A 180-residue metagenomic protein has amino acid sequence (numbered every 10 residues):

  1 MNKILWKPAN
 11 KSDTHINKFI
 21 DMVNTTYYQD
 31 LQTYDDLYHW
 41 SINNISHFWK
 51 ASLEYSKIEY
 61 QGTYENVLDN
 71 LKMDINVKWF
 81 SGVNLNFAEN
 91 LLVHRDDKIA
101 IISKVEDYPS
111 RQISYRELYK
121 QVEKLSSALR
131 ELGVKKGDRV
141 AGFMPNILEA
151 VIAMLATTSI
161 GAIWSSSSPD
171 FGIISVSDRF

Functional and structural regions predicted by a protein language model:
M1-I75: N-terminal amphipathic, basic-rich helices that act as targeting or association modules
V23-Y28, A88-E117: AMP-dependent adenylate-forming
D36-W40, I101-L155, G172-S177: Conserved AMP-binding/adenylate-forming core of the ANL superfamily
I42, K50-T63, S81-I102: A short N-terminal helical cap/helix-turn-helix that marks the beginning of AMP-binding/adenylate-forming
T158: Anion (oxyanion) recognition and catalysis
G161: Structured binding elements
P169: C-terminal catalytic core of Y-nucleophile DNA break-rejoin enzymes
